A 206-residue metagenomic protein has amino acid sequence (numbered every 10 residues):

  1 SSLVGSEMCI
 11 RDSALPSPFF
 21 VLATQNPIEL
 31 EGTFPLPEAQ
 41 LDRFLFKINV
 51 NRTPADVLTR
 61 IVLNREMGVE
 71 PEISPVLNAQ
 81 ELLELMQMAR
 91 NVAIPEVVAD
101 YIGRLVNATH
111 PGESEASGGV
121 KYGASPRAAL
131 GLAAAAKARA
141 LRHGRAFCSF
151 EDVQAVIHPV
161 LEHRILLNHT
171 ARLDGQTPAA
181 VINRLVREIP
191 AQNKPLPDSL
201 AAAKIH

Functional and structural regions predicted by a protein language model:
S1-G5, I10: Single conserved hydrophobic/aromatic residue that forms the stacking wall/gate of nucleotide- or nucleobase-binding
G5, P18-V21, L41, A55 (+3 more regions): ATP/adenylate-binding site constellation spanning eukaryotic-like Ser/Thr protein kinases, ABC-transporter
S6-E7, P27-T33: Active-site glycine-rich loop that binds ribose-phosphate moieties when present
R11-Q25, L36-L45: AAA+/SF3 P-loop NTPase mechanochemical coupling elements
T24, F44, I102, A136 (+1 more regions): Conserved RecA-like P-loop NTPase ATPase core
L30-D42, I61-V62: Short regulatory helix/loop adjacent to the ATP-binding pocket of P-loop NTPases
T33, K47-G119, R142-A146, F150 (+2 more regions): Conserved C-terminal "switch" segment of AAA+ ATPases
P111-H206: C-terminal engagement/docking regions of AAA+ P-loop ATPases
